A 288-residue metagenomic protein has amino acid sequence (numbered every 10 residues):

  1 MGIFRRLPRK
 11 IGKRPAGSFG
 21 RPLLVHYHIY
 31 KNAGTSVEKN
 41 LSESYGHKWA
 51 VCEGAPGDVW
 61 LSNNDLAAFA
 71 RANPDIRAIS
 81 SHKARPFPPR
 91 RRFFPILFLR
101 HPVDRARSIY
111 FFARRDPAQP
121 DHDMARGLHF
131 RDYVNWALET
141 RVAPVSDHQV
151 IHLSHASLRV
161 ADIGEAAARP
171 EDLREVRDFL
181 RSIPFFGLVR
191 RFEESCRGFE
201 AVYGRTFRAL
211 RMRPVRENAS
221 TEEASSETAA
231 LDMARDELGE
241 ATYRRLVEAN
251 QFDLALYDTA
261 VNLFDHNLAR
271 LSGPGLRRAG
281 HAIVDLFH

Functional and structural regions predicted by a protein language model:
M1-P74, S108-I109, R114-H122: PAPS-dependent sulfotransferase catalytic core
I3-I11, L276-A279, I283-H288: Short, aromatic- and cysteine-enriched interfacial helices/patches that mediate contacts at lipid membranes
F19, Y27-Y30, G34, A72 (+4 more regions): Aromatic-acidic/polar surface patches that form glycan- and anion
S36-V37, D104, L256: Short hydrophobic/aromatic residue motifs in ordered secondary structure
K39-E43, A201, N262: Short, well-ordered alpha-helices that flank and scaffold nucleotide-derived cofactor binding pockets
V51, D58-F98, D104-V215, T221 (+1 more regions): PAPS-dependent sulfotransferase catalytic domain
N64, S80-A84, R174, R208-H281: PAPS-dependent sulfotransferase catalytic core
